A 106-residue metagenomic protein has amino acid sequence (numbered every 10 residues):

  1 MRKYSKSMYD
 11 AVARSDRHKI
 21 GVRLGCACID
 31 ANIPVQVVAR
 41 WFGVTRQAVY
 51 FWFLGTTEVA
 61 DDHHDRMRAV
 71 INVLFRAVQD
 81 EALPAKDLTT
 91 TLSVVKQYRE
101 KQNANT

Functional and structural regions predicted by a protein language model:
R2-A31: A short, Lys/Arg-rich alpha-helix, primarily the initiator
R2-Y9, V78-T106: Short, charged recognition helix plus adjacent turn of helix-turn-helix-like nucleic-acid-binding domains
S15, K19, E58, D62-D65 (+1 more regions): Alpha-helix boundary/N-cap detector
V37-A39: Short alpha-helical "recognition helix" segments of helix-turn-helix
G43-V59: Recognition helix of helix-turn-helix/homeodomain-like DNA-binding domains that insert into the DNA major groove
D61-D80: DNA major-groove recognition helix of helix-turn-helix/homeodomain DNA-binding modules
